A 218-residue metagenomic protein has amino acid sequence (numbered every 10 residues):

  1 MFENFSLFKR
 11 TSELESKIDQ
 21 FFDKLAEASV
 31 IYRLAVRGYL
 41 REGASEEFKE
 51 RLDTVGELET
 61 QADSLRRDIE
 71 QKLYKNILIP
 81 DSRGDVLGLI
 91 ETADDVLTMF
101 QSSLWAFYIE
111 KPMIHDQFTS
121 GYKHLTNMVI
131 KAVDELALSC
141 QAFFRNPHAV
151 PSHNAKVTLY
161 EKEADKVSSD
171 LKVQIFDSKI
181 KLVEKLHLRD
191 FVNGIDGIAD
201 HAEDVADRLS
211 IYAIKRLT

Functional and structural regions predicted by a protein language model:
M1-T218: Cytosolic, long alpha-helical scaffolding segments
